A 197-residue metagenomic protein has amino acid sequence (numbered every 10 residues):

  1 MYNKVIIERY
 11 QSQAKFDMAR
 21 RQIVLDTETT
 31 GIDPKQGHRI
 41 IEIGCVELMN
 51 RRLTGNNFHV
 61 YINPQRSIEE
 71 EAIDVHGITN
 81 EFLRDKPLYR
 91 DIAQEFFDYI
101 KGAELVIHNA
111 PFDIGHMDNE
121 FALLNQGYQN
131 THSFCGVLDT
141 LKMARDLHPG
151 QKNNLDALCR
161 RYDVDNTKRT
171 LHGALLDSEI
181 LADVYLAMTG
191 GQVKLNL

Functional and structural regions predicted by a protein language model:
M1-F134, R145-H148, A157-L171: Conserved non-catalytic scaffold segment of RNase H-like nuclease domains
G115, N153, E179: Active-site phosphate/pyrophosphate-handling residues
L138: Short, conserved phosphate-binding/catalytic loop or strand-edge motifs used in phosphoryl-/nucleotidyl-transfer
K142-R145, R160, D183-L186: Generic alpha-helical structural context detector
G173-L186: Acidic, divalent-metal-coordinating active-site segment for phosphoryl/phosphodiester hydrolysis, typified by short
M188-L197: Mixed-charge, glycine-rich, non-catalytic linkers/tails in nucleic-acid processing enzymes
